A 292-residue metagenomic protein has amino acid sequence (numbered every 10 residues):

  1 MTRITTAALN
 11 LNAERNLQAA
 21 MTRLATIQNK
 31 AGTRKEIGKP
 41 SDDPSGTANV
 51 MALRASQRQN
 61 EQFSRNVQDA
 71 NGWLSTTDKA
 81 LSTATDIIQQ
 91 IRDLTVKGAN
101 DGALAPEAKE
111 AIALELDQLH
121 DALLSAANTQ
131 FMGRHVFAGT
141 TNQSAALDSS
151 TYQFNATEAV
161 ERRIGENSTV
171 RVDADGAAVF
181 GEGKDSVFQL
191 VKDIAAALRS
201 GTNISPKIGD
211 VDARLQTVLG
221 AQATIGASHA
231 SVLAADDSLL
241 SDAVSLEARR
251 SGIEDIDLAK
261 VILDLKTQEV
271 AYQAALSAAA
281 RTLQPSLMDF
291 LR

Functional and structural regions predicted by a protein language model:
M1-N142, A196-R292: Amphipathic alpha-helical polymerization modules
A145-S200: Cysteine-poor, low-complexity segments in flexible/peripheral regions
